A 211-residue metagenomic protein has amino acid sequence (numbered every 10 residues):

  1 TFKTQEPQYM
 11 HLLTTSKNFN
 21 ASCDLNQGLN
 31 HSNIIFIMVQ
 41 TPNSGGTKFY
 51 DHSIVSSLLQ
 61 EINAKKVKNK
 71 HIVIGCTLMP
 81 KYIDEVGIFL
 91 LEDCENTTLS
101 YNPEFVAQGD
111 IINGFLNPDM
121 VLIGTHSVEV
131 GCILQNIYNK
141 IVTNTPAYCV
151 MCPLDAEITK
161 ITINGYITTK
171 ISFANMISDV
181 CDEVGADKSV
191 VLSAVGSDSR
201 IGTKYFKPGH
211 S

Functional and structural regions predicted by a protein language model:
T1-S211: Structural/interface elements that position substrates and couple domains in central-metabolism enzymes
